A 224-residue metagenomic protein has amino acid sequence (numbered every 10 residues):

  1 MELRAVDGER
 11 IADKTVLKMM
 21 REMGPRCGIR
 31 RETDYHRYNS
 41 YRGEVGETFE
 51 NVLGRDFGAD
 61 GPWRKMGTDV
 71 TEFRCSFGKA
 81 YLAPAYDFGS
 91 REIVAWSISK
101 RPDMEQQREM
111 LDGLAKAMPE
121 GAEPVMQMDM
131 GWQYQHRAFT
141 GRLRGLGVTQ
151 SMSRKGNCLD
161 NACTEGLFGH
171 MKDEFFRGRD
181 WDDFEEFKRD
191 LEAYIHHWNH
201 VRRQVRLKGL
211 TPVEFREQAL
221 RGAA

Functional and structural regions predicted by a protein language model:
M1-G61, N157, V213-L220: Basic, flexible linker segments flanking DNA-binding modules in nucleic acid-interacting mobile-element proteins
V16, M20, L53, D69 (+11 more regions): Mobile genetic element proteins and their domesticated derivatives, centered on retroelements and DNA transposons
I29-R37, M126-M130, R144-C163, R179-F184: RNase H-like polynucleotidyl transferase catalytic core
R55-V94, K100-M104: An active-site-proximal beta-strand-loop segment
R74, G78, W96-E120, V125 (+1 more regions): Active-site beta-loop-alpha junctions of metal-dependent nucleic acid enzymes, especially the RNase H-like/DDE
S90-W96, Q150-S153, R177-G178: Short small-residue beta-strand/loop micro-motif enriched in glycine and branched aliphatics
R144-V148, H170-A224: C-terminal domain-tail junction helix/linker
